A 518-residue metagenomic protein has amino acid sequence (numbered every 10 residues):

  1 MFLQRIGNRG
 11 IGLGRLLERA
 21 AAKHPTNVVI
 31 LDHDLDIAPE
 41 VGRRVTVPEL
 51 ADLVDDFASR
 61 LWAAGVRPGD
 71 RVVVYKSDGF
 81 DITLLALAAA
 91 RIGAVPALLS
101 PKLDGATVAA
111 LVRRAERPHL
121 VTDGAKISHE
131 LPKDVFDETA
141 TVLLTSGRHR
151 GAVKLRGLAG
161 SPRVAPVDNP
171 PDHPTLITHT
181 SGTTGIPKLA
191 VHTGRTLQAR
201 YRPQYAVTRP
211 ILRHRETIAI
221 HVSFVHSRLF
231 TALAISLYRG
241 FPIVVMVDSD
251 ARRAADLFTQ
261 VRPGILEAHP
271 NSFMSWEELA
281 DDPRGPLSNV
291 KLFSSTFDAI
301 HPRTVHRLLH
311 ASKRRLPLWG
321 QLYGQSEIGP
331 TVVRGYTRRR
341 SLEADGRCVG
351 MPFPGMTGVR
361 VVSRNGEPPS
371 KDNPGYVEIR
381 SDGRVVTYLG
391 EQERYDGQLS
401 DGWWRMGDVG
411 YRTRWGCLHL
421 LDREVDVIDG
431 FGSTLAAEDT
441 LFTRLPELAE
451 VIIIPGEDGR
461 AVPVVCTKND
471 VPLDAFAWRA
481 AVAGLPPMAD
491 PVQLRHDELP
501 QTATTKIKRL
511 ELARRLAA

Functional and structural regions predicted by a protein language model:
P25-V28, G157-H179, G185-I186, P210-T217: Conserved pre-ATP/AMP-binding loop-to-beta segment of ANL
V29-G65, D70-G79, A86-L87, D104-A109 (+1 more regions): Conserved AMP-binding/adenylate-forming core of the ANL superfamily
R44-P48, T175-R202: Conserved AMP-binding A3 loop
A64, L87, R91-R156, A449 (+2 more regions): Structural core segment of the AMP-binding/adenylate-forming
Y201-T217, V225-I265, L279-A280: Conserved AMP-binding/adenylation subdomain of ANL enzymes
I265-E267, L279-E343: Gly/Ser/Thr-rich phosphate-binding loop
L266, S381, T387, G407-P487 (+1 more regions): AMP-binding/adenylate-forming catalytic core of the ANL superfamily
M351-M356, N365-G397, C417, G430-G432: Conserved ATP/PPi-binding loop(s) of AMP-dependent carboxylate-activating enzymes
